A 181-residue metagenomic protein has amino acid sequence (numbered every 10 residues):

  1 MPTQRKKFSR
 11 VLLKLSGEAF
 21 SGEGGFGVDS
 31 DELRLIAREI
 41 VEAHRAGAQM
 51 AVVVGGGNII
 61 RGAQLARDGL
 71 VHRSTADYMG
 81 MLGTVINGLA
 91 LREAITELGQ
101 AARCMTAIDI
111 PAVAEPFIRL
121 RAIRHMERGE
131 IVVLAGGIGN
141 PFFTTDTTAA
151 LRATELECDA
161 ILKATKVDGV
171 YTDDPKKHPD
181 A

Functional and structural regions predicted by a protein language model:
M1-M50: N-terminal glycine-/serine-/threonine-rich phosphate-binding loop
L13, A51-G55, A102-A107, L134-A135 (+1 more regions): General beta-strand structural signal in soluble alpha/beta enzymes
A19-S21, G57-G62, P111-A112, N140-P141 (+1 more regions): Short, active-site-adjacent cap segments at secondary-structure transitions
D31-L33, A66-T75, C158, H178-A181: A glycine- and small-aliphatic-rich helix-loop capping segment at beta-alpha/alpha-beta transitions that lines
E32, I36-E39, T84, R92 (+2 more regions): Polyanion-binding loop/helix "lid" in catalytic or ligand-binding cores
G47-A51, G129-V132: Loop/turn-to-beta-strand initiation segments
L65-V132, T147: Ligand-binding beta-strand-loop-alpha-helix segment within the catalytic cores of soluble metabolic enzymes
I118-L162, K166-H178: Anionic-ligand binding region
